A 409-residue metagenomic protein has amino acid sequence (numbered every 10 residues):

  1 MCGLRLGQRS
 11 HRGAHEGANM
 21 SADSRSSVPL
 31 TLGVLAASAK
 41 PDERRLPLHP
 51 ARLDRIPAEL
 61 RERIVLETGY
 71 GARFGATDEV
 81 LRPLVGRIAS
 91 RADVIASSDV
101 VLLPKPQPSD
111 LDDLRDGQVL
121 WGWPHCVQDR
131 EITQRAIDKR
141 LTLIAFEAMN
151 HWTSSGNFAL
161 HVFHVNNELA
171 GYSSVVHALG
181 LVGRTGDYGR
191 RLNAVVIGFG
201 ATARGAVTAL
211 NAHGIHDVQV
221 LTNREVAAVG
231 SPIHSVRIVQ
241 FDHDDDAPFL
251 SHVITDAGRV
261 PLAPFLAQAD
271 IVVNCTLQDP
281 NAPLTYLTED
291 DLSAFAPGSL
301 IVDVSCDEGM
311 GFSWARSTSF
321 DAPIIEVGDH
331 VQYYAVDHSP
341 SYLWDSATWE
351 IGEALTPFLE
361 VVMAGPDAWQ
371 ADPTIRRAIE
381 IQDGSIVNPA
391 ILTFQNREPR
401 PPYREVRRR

Functional and structural regions predicted by a protein language model:
C2-L4, Q8-N19: Short, Lys/Arg-enriched N-terminal segments with co-localized hydrophobic residues within the first ~10-30 amino acids
S21-R135: An N-terminal-biased, well-structured beta-alpha scaffold segment characteristic of Rossmann-like dinucleotide-binding
S21-T31, A37, S109-N193, V336-H338: Glycine/serine-rich phosphate-binding loop and adjoining beta1-alpha1 elements at the start of nucleotide-handling
A36-G71, H177-N274: Glycine-rich phosphate/diphosphate-binding loop of Rossmann-like nucleotide-binding domains
E62, R115-V119, K139-L141, I215 (+2 more regions): A short helix->loop->beta-strand "cap" motif at the edges of active sites that frequently abuts
K105-P106, P124-H125, T276-P280, S305-C306 (+1 more regions): Short glycine-/small-residue-rich Rossmann-like dinucleotide-binding loops
E147-A148, T153-Y188, L300, S305-R409: Adenosine-phosphate binding glycine-rich loop
A227-D329: Rossmann-like adenosine-cofactor binding region
